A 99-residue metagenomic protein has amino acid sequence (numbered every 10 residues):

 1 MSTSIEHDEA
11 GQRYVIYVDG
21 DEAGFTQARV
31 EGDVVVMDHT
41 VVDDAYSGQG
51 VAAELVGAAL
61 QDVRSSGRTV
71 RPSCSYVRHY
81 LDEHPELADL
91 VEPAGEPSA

Functional and structural regions predicted by a protein language model:
M1-E6: Conserved N-terminal entry element of GNAT/NAT acetyltransferase domains
H7, H39: Histidine-centered active-site/metal-ligand motif
D8-A10, E31: Structural motif
Q12-A23: Conserved beta-hairpin
D21-R29, V36: Conserved beta-strand in the GNAT
T40-S47: A short, internal acetyl-CoA/4′-phosphopantetheine-binding micro-motif in the GNAT/acyltransferase core
G48-A59: Conserved acetyl-CoA-binding loop-helix of GNAT-fold acetyltransferases
Q61-P97: C-terminal structural segments of small proteins and small subunits
